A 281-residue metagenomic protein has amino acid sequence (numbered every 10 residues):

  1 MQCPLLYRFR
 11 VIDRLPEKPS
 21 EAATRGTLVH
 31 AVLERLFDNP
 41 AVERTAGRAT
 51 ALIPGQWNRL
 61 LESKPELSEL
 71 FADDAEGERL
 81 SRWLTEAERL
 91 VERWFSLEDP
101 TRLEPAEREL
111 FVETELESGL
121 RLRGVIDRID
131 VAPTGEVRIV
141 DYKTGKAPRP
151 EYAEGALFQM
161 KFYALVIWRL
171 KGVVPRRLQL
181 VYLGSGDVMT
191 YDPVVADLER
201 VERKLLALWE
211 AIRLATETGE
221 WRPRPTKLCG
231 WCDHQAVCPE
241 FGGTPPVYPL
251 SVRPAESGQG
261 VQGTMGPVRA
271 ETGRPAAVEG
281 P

Functional and structural regions predicted by a protein language model:
M1-R35, R48: Charged, glycine-rich intrinsically disordered N-terminal tails and low-complexity linkers that flank
L6-D13, H30-L33, L67, R138-T144 (+2 more regions): Short acidic (Asp/Glu) and glycine-rich catalytic loops that position anionic groups and cofactors
D13-A22, D38-R44, R149-Y152, T218-E220: Short, polar/flexible loop-turn hinges at active-site or ligand-entry regions and domain interfaces
P19-G26, D73-L84, R222: Conserved phosphate/pyrophosphate-binding and hydrolysis machinery centered on Walker-type P-loop NTPases, extending
E21, R25, V29, W83 (+3 more regions): Hydrophobic (often cysteine-bearing) scaffold residues that line and stabilize catalytic clefts of nucleotide/cofactor
V32-L110: A non-catalytic, helix-rich entry segment at domain boundaries
L110-L205: Mg2+/Mn2+-dependent nuclease catalytic core
T134, I167-P281: Metal-dependent nuclease catalytic regions and adjoining charged, substrate-binding loops involved in nucleic-acid end
